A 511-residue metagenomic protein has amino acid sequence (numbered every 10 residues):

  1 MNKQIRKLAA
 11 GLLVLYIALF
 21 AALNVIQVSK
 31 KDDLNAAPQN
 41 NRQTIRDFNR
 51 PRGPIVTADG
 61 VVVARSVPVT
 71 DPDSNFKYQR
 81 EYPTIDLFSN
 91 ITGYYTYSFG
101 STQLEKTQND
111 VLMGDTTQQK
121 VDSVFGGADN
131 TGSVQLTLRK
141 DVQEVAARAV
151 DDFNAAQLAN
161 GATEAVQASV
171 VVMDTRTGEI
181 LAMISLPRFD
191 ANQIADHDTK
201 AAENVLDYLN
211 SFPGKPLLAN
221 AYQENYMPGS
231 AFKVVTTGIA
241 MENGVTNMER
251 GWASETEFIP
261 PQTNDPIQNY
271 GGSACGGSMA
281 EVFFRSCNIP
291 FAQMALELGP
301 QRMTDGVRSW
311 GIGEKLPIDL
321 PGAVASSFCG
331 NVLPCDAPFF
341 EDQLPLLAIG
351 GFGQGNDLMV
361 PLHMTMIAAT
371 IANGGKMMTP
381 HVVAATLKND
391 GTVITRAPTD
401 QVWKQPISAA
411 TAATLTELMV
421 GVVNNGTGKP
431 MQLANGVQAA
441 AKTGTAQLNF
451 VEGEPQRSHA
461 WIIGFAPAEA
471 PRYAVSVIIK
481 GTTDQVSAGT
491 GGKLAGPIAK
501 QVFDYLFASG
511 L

Functional and structural regions predicted by a protein language model:
M1-E203, K215-P216, N220-M227, Q301-S309 (+4 more regions): Periplasmic/cell-envelope proteins involved in peptidoglycan metabolism and beta-lactam response
R176-S230, V235-G481, G491: Beta-lactam-recognizing serine transpeptidase/beta-lactamase-like catalytic domain environment
